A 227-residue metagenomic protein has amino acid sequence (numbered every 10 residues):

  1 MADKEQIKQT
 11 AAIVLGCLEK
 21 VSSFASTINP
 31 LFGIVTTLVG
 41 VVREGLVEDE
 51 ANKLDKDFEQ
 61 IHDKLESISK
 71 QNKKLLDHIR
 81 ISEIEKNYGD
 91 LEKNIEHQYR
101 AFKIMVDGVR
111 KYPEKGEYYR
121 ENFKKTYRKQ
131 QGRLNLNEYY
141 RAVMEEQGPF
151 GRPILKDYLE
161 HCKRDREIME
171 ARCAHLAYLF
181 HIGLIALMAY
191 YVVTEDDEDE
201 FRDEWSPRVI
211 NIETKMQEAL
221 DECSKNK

Functional and structural regions predicted by a protein language model:
M1-N52, K56, D107: Membrane-interacting helical modules
A2-I7, V47-K227: Membrane-insertive, amphipathic helical modules of secreted toxins and fusogens
